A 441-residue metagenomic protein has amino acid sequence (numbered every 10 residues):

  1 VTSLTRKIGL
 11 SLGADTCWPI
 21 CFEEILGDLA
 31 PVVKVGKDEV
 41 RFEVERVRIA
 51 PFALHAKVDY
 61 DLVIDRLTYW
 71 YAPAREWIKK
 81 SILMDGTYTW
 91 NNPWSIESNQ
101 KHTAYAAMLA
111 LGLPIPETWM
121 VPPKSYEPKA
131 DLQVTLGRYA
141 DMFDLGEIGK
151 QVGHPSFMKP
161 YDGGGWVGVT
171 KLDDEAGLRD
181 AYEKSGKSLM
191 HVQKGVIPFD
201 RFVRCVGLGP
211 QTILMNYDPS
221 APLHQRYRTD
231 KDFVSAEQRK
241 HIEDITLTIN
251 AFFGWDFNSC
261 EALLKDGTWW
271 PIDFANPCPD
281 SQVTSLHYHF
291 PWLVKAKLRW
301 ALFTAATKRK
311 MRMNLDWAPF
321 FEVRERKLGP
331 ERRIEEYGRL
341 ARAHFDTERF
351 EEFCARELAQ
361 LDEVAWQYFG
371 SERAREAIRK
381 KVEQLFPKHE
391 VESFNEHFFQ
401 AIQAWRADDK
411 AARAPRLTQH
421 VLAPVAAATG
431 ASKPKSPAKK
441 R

Functional and structural regions predicted by a protein language model:
S3-G9: Extreme N-terminal starter segment of soluble prokaryotic enzymes
L12-T135, A377-G430: Conserved N-proximal alpha/beta basic substrate-recognition cap immediately N-terminal to, or forming the N-lobe
Y60-I64, R204-G207, T268-S281: A short beta-strand motif that forms the metal-chelation/ATP-contact edge of phosphoryl-transfer active sites
T68-Y69, F274-F290: Glycine-rich phosphate/pyrophosphate-binding beta-alpha loops
M108-L109, P116, L136-V167, K187-P198: ATP-grasp fold ATP-binding core
D162-F253: Phosphate-binding site of ATP-dependent enzymes
H224-P271, K295, A301, A305 (+2 more regions): A long amphipathic alpha-helix within ATP-dependent nucleotide-binding catalytic cores
A306-R441: Peripheral (often C-terminal) accessory segments that flank ATP-dependent C-N-forming ligase machineries
